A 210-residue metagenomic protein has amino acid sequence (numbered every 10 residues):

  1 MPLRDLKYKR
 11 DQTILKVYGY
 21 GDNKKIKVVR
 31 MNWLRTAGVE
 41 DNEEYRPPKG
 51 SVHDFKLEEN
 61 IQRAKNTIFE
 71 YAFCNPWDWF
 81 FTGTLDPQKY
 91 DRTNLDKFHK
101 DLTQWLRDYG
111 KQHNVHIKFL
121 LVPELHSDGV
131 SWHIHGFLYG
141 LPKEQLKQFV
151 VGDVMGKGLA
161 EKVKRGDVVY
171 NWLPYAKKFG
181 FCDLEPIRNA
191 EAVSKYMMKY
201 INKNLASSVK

Functional and structural regions predicted by a protein language model:
M1-I68, N75: DNA replication initiation on ssDNA origins
Q12, N32, N66, D96-K100 (+6 more regions): Polar/charged alpha-helical tracts
N23, F73-T82, D183-R188: N-terminal nicking endonuclease/strand-transfer module with a His-rich metal-binding environment and a catalytic Tyr
K24-I26, T36, Y90, D128 (+1 more regions): A short acidic, often aromatic-flanked loop/helix-cap motif at beta-alpha or helix-coil junctions that lines enzyme
V28, G83, G136-G140: Short beta-strand element of the conserved SAM-dependent methyltransferase core
F55-D128: Signature for HUH/AEP ssDNA processing cores
K118, H126-W132, L138-K210: Conserved His + Asp/Glu catalytic blocks
